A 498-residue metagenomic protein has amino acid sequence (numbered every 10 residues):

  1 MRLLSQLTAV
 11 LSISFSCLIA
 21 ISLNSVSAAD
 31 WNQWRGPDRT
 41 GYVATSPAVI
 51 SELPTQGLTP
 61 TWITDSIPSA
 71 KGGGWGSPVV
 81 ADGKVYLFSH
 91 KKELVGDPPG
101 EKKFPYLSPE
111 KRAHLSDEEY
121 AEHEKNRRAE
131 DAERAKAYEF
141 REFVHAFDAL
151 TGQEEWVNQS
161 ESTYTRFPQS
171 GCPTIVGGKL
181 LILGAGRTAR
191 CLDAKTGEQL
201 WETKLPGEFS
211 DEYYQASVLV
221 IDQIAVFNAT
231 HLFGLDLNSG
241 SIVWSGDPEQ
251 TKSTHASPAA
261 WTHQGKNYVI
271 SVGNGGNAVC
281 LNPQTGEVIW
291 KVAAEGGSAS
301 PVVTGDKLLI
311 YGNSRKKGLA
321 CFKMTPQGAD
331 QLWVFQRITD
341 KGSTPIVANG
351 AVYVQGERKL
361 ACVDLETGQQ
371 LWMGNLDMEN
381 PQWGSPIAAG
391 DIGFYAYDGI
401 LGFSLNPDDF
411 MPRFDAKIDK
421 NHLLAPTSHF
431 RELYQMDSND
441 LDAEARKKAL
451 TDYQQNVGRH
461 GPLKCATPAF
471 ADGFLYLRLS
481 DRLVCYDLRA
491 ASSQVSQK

Functional and structural regions predicted by a protein language model:
M1-Q6: Positively charged n-region of N-terminal signal peptides that target proteins for export
A9-S22: Bacterial N-terminal signal peptides
V26-K498: Noncatalytic, solvent-exposed loop/strand surfaces of beta-propeller-type extracellular/periplasmic domains
